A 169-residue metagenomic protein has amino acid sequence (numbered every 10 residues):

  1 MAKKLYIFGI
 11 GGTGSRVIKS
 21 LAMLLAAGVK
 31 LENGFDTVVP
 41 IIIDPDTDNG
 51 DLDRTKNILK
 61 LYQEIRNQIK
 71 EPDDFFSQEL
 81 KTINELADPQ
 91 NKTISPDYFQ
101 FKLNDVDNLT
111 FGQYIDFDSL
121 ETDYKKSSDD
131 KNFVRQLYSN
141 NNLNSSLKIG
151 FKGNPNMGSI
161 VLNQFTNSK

Functional and structural regions predicted by a protein language model:
M1-K169: Segments that form or flank anion-binding pockets
